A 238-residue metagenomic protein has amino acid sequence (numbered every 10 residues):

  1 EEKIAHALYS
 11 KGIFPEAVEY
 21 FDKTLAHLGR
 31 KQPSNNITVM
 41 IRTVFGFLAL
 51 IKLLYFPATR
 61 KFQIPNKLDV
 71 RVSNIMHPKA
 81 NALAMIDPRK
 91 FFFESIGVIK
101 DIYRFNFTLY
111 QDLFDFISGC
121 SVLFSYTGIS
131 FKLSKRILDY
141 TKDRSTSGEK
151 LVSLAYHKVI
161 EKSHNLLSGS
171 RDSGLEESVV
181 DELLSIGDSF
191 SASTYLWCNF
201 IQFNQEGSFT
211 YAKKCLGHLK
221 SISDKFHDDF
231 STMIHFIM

Functional and structural regions predicted by a protein language model:
A7-F93, Y126, G207, G217 (+1 more regions): Amphipathic helix-loop-helix modules that constitute alpha-helical solenoid scaffolds
P78-M238: Extended non-membrane alpha-helical scaffolds
